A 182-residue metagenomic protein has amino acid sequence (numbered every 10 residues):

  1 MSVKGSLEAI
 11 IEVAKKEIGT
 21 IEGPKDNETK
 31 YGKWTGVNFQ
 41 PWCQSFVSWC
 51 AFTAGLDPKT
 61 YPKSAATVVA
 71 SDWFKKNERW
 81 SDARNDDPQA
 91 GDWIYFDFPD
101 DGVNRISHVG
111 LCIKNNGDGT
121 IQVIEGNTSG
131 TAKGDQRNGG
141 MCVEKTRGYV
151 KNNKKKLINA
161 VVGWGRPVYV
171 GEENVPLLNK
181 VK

Functional and structural regions predicted by a protein language model:
M1-K59, V168, E173-K182: N-terminal capping segments
E8-I11, K15, G32, S71 (+3 more regions): Generic detector of well-ordered alpha-helical segments enriched in charged/polar residues, highlighting helical
E8-I11, L56-G134: ...with weaker cross-activation on analogous glycine-rich loops/strands in unrelated enzymes
G23, C43, A65-V69, R147-Y149: Alpha-helix initiation/capping motif
E28-Y31, N77, I121, N138: Generic secondary-structure boundary/loop-capping signal
V103-K182: Aromatic- and glycine-rich peptidoglycan recognition patches
